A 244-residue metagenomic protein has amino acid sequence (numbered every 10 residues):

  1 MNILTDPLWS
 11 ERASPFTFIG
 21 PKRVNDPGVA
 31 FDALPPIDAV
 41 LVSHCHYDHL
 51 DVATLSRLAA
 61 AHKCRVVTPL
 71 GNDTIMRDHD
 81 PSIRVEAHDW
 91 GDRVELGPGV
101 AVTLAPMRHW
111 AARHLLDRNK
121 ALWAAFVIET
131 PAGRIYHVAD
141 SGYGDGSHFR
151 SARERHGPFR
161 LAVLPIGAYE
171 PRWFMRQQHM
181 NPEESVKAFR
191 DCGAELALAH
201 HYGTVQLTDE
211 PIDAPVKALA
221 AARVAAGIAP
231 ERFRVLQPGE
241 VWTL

Functional and structural regions predicted by a protein language model:
M1, E95-F159, R176, M180-E184: Catalytic core of the metallo-beta-lactamase
M1-L4, L8-E11, C192, P230 (+1 more regions): Zn-dependent metallo-beta-lactamase
N2-C45, A53-R57, G71, A112-R113 (+1 more regions): Pre-active-site segment of Zn-dependent metallo-hydrolases
P7-W9, C45, M107-H109, A139-S141 (+2 more regions): Active-site metal-binding loops of divalent metal-dependent hydrolases
A13, L50, M76, A112 (+2 more regions): Glycine/Thr-rich phosphate-binding loops of Rossmann-like dinucleotide-binding domains
A33, T68-G133, A218-L244: Metallo-beta-lactamase
A39, R65-V67, G71-T74, R134 (+1 more regions): Cap/insert and terminal regions of metallo-dependent hydrolase folds
H49, R57, T74-D78: Phosphate- and divalent-cation-binding pockets in alpha/beta enzyme and binding domains that engage nucleotide-derived
